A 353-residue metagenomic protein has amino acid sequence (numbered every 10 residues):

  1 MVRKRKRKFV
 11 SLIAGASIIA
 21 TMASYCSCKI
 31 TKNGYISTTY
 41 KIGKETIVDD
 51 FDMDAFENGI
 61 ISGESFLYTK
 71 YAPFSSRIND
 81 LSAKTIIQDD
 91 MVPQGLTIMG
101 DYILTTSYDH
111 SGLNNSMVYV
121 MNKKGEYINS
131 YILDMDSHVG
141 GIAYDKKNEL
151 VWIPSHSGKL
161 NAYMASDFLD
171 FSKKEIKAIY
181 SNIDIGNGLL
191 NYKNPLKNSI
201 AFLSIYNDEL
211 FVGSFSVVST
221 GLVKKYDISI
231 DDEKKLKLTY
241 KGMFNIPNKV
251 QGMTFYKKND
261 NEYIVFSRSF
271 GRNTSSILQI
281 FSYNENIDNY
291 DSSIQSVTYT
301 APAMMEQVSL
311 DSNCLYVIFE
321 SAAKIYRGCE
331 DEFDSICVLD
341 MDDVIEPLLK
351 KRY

Functional and structural regions predicted by a protein language model:
K6-K84, C337-Y353: Sequence/structural signature of beta-propeller modules and their immediately flanking N-terminal secretory/stalk
A72-I87, Y127-I132, I183-N194, L236-F244 (+1 more regions): A short beta-strand motif characteristic of beta-propeller blades
R77-N114: Beta-strand-rich domains and repeat architectures in extracellular enzymes and scaffolds, especially beta-propellers
Q88-G95, D136-A143, N187-I205, P247-Y256 (+1 more regions): Repeated scaffold domains used in trafficking and secretory/extracellular systems, primarily beta-propellers
V92, G125-L150: Blade-loop segments of beta-propeller domains
G100-D101, K147-E149, N207-E209, D260-E262 (+1 more regions): Short coil/turn segments that connect the beta-strands within blades of beta-propeller domains
G112-V118, G158-F168, V218-I228, R272-S282 (+1 more regions): Structural motif
F244-E285: Loop/turn-rich, solvent-exposed surfaces of beta-rich toroidal or solenoidal domains
